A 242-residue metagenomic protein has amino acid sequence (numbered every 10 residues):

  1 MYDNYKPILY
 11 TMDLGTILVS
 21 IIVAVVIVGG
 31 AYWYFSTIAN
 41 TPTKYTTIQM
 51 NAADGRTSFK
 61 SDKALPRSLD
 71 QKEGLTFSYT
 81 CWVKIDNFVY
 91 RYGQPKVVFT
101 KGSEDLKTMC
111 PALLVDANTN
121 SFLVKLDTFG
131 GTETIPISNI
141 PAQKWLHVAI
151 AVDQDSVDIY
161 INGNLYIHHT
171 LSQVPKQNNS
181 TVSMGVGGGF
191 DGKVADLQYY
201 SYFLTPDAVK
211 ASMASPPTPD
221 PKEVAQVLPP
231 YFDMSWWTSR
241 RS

Functional and structural regions predicted by a protein language model:
M1-S242: Extracellular glycan-associated modules
